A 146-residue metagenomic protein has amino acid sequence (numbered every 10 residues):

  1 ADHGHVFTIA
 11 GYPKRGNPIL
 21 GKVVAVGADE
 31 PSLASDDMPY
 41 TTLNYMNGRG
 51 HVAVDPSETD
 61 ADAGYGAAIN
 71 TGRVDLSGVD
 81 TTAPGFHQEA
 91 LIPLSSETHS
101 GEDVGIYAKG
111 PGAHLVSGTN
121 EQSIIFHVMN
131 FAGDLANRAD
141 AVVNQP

Functional and structural regions predicted by a protein language model:
A1-P146: A post-motif C-terminal structural segment
